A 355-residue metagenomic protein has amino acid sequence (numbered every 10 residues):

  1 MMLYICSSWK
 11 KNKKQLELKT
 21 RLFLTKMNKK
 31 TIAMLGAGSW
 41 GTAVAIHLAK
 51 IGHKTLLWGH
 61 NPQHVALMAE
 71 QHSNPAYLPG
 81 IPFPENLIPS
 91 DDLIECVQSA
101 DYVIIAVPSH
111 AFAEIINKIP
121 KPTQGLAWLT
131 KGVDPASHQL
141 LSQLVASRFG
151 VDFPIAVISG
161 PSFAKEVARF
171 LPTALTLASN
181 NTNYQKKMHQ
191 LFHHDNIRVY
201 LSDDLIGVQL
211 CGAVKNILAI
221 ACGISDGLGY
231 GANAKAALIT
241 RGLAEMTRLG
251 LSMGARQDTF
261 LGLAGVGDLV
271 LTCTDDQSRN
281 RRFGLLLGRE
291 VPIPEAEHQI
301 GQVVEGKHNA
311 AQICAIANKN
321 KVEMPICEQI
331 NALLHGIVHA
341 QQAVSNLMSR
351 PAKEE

Functional and structural regions predicted by a protein language model:
Q15-L18: Cationic, low-complexity basic patches in intrinsically disordered or flexible, solvent-exposed regions
M27-I81: NAD(P)+-binding Rossmann beta1-loop-alpha1 motif at the extreme N-terminus of oxidoreductases
F83, P89-P172, M188: Rossmann-like NAD(P)(H) cofactor-binding subdomain of soluble oxidoreductases
A111, R148-P154, P172-I220, I224-T259: Internal alpha-helical scaffold of NAD(P)-dependent oxidoreductase catalytic cores
W128, P154-S159, V199-D203, G262 (+1 more regions): General beta-strand structural signal in soluble alpha/beta enzymes
K215, C222-D226, L251-L261, L269-E355: NAD(P)-dependent Rossmann-like dehydrogenase/reductase catalytic/cofactor-binding core
